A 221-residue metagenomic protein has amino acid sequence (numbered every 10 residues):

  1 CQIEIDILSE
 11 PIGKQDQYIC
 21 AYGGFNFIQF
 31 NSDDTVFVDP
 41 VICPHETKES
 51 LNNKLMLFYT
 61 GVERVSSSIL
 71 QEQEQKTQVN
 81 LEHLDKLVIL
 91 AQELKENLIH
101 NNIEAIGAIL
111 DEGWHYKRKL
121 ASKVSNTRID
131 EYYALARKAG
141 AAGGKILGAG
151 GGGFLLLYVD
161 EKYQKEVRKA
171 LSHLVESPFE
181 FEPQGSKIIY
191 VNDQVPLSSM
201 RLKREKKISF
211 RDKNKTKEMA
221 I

Functional and structural regions predicted by a protein language model:
Q2-P11, Q15-G143, L156-I221: C-terminal nucleotide
G152: Glycine-rich active-site/cofactor-binding loop and its immediate structural neighborhood
